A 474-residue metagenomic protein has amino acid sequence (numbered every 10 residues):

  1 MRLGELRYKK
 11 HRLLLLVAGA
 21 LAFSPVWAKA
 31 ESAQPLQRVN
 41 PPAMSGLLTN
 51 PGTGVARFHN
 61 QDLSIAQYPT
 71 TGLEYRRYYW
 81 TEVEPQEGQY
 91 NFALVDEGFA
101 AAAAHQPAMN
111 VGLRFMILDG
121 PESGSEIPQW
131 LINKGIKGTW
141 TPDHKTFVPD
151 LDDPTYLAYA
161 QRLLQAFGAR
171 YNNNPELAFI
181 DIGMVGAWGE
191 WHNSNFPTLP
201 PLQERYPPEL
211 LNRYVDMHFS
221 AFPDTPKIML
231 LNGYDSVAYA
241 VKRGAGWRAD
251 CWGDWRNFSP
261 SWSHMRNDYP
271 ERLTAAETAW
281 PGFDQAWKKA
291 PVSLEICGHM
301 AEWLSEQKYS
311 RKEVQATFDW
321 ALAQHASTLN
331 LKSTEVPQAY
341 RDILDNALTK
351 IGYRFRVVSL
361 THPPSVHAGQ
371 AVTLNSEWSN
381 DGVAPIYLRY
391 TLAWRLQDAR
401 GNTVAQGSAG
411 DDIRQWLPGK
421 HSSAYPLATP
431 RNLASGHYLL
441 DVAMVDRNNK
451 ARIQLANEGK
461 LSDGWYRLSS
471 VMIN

Functional and structural regions predicted by a protein language model:
L3-L15: Bacterial N-terminal signal peptides that target proteins for export
L15-S24: Bacterial N-terminal signal peptides
S32-L157, D254, A279-Y340: N-terminal substrate-binding region of glycoside hydrolase catalytic domains
E74, A102, F167, I180 (+2 more regions): Conserved, mostly hydrophobic/aromatic
W140-Y156, L163-P201: Active-site groove signature of glycoside hydrolases
E176-A187, L211-Y239: Aromatic-lined carbohydrate-recognition surfaces of secreted/lumenal glycan-active proteins
W188-N195, G233-V314: Active-site clefts of carbohydrate-active enzymes
A347-N474: Extracellular/luminal regions of secreted and cell-surface proteins that mediate adhesion/ECM remodeling
